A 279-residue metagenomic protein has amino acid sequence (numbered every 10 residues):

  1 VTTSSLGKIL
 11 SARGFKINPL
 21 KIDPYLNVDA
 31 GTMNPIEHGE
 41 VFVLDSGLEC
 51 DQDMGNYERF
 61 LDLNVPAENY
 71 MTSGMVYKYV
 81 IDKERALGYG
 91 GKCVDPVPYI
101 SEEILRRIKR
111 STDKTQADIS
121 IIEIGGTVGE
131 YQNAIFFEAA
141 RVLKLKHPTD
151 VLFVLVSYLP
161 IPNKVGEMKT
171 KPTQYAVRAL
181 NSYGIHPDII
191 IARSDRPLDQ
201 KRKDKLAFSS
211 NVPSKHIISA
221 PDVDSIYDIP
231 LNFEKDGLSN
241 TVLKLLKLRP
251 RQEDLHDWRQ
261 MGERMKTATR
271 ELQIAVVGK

Functional and structural regions predicted by a protein language model:
V1-V277: Flexible phosphate-sensing "switch/lid" loops adjacent to ATP/NTP-binding sites across phosphate-transfer
